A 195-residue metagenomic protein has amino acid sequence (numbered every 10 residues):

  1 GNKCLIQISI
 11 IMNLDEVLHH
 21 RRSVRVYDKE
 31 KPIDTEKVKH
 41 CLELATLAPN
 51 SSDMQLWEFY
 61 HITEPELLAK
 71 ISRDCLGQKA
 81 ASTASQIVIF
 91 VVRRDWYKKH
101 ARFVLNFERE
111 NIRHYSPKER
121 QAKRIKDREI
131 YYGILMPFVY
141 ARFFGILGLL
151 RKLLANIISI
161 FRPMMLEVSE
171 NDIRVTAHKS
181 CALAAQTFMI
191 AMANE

Functional and structural regions predicted by a protein language model:
I8-E195: Acidic, surface-exposed loops and disordered segments
